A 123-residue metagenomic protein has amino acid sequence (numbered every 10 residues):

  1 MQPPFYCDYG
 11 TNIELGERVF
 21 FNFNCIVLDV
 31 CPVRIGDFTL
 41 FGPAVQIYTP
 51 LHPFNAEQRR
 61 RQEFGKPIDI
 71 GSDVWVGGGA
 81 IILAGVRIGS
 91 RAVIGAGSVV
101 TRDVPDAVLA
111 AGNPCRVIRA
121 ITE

Functional and structural regions predicted by a protein language model:
M1-Q2: Extracellular beta-sheet-rich ligand-binding/adhesion modules
F5-L15, F20-R87, N113-T122: Flexible, glycine/small-residue-enriched loop-and-beta-strand segment within the central core of proteins
F20, W75, V93, V99 (+1 more regions): Short-chain dehydrogenase/reductase
V86, S98, V104, V108 (+1 more regions): Short beta-to-alpha loop/turn elements within the nucleotide-binding domains of ABC transporters
S90: A glycine-/small-residue-rich N-terminal strand-loop-strand element that serves as the cofactor-binding glycine loop
A96-G97, I118: Low-complexity, intrinsically disordered short peptide segments enriched in small/polar/basic residues
